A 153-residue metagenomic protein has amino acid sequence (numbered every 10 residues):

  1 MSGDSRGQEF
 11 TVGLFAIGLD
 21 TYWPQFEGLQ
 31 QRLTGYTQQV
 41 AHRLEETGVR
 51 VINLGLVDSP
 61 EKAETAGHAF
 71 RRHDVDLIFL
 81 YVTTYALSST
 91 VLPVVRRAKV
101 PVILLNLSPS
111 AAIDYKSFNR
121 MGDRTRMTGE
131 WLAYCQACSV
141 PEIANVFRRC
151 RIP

Functional and structural regions predicted by a protein language model:
M1-P153: An N-terminal assembly and electron-transfer interface module characteristic of large anaerobic redox and radical
